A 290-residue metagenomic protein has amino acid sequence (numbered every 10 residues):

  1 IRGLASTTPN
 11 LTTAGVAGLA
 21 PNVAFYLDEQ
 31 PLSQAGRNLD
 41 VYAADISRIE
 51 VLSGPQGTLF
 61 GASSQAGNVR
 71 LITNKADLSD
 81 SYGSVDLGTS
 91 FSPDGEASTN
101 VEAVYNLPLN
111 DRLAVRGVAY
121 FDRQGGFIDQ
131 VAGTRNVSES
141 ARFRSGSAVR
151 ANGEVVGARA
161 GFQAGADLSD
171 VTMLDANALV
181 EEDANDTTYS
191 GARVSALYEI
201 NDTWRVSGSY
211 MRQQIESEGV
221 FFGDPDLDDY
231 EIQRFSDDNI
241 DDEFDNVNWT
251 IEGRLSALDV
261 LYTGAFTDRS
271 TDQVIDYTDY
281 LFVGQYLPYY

Functional and structural regions predicted by a protein language model:
T13-S53, A103, R144-A148: Short acidic/polar hinge/loop motifs at secondary-structure boundaries that mediate gating or recognition
P21-V23, S79-G83, D111-V115, S190 (+3 more regions): Outer-envelope beta-barrel architecture signal
V51, S64-G88, T99-V104: N-terminal periplasmic accessory domains that precede and gate Gram-negative outer-membrane beta-barrel machines
L52, S84-G88, V118-Y120, S209-M211 (+1 more regions): Transmembrane beta-strands of outer-membrane beta-barrel proteins
L87-F91, N177-E182, I232-D237, N246 (+1 more regions): Extracellular loop and loop/strand-boundary signature of outer-membrane beta-barrel proteins
P93-S217, D245-N246: Transmembrane beta-barrel wall of Gram-negative outer-membrane proteins
A132-A141, Q213, F222-E231, D276-Y286: Flexible, surface-exposed loop regions and adjacent strand-edge segments of Gram-negative outer-membrane beta-barrel
R205, S209-F244, Q273: Flexible loop and strand-edge segments within Gram-negative outer membrane beta-barrel domains
